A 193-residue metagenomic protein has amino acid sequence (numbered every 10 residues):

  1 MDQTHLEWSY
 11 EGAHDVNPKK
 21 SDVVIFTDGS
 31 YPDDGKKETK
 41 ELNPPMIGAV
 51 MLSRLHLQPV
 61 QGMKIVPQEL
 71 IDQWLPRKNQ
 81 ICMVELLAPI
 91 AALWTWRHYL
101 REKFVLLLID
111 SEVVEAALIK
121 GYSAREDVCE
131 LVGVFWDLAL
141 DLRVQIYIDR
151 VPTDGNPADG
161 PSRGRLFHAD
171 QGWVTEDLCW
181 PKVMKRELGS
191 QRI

Functional and structural regions predicted by a protein language model:
M1-N17, V23: Amphipathic alpha-helical
V16, T39-K40, P76-I81, K120-V128: Conserved, non-catalytic sequence blocks in retroelement Pol enzymes and Pol-derived host proteins
S21-E41: Two-metal-ion RNase H-like nuclease active-site motif
S21-V24, M46-G48, L57, K103-L106 (+1 more regions): Beta-sheet entry/capping signal
I25-D28, K78-N79, M83-W96, L107-I109 (+1 more regions): C-terminal, well-structured subdomains that either form a transmembrane helix-short loop-helix hairpin in multi-pass
M51-L87, V113, Y122: A short, polar/acidic, helix/strand-boundary loop motif
W94-R163: RNase H catalytic domain
D141-I193: C-terminal functional segments of enzyme domains
